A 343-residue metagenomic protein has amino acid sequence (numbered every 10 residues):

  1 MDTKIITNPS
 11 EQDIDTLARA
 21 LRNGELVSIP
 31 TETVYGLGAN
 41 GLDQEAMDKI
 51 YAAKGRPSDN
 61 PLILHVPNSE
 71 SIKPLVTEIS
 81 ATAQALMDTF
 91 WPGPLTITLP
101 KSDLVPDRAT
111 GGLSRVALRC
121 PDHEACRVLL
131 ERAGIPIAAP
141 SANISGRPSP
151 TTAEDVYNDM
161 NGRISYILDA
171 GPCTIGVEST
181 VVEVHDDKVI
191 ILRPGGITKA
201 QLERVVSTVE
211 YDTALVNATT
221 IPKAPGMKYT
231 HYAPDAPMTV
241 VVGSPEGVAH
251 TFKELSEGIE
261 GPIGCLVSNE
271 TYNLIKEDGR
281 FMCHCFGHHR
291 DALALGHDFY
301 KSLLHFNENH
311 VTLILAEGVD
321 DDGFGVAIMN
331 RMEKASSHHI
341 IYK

Functional and structural regions predicted by a protein language model:
M1-K343: Active-site-adjacent structural elements in enzyme catalytic cores
